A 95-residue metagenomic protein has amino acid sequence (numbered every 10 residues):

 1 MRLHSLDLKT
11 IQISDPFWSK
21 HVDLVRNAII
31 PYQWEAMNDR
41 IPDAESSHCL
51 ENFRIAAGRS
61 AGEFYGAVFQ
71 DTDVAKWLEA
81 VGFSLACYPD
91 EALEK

Functional and structural regions predicted by a protein language model:
M1-D73, K95: Low-complexity, Ser/Thr/Pro/Gly-enriched N-terminal "stalk/linker" regions
W18-K20, K76-E91: Well-ordered alpha-helical scaffold segments within catalytic/enzyme domains
